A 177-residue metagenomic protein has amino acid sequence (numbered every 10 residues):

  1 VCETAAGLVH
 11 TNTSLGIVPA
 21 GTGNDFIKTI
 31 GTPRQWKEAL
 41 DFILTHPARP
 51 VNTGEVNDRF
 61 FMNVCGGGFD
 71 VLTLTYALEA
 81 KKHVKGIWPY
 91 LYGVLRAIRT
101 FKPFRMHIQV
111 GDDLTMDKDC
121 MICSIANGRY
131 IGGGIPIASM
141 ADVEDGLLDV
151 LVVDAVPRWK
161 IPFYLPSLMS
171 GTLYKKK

Functional and structural regions predicted by a protein language model:
C2, A6-S14, V18-M121: Catalytic core of DAGKc-family lipid kinases
V9-H10, L78-E79, S139-D142, P166-S170: Short, solvent-exposed amphipathic alpha-helical segments in soluble enzyme and RNA/protein-processing domains
G66, D70, S124-A138: Glycine-rich phosphate/pyrophosphate-binding beta-alpha loops
D70-T73, M116-K118, I131-G134, R158-I161: Short acidic/glycine-rich loop or secondary-structure boundary segments that cap or lie
K81-P89, G133, S139-W159: Gly/Ser/Thr-rich active-site loops/lids in small-molecule metabolic enzymes that frequently grip phosphoryl groups
H107, S124-A126, D149-V153: Short, conserved beta-strand edge motifs with alternating hydrophobic and charged residues
V110-D112, D117, D142, V152-K177: ATP/nucleoside-binding phosphotransfer catalytic cores, i.e., glycine-rich phosphate-binding loops
